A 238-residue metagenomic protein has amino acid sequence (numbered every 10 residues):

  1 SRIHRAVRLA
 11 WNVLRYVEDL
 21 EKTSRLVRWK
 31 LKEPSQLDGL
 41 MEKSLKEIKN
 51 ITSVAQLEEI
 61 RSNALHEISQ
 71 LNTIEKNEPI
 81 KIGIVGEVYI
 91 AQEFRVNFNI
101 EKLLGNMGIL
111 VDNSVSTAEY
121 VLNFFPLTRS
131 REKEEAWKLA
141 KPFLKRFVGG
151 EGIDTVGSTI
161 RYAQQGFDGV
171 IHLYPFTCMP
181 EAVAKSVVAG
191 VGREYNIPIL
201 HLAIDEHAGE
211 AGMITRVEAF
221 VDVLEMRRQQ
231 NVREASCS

Functional and structural regions predicted by a protein language model:
S1-S238: An N-terminal assembly and electron-transfer interface module characteristic of large anaerobic redox and radical
